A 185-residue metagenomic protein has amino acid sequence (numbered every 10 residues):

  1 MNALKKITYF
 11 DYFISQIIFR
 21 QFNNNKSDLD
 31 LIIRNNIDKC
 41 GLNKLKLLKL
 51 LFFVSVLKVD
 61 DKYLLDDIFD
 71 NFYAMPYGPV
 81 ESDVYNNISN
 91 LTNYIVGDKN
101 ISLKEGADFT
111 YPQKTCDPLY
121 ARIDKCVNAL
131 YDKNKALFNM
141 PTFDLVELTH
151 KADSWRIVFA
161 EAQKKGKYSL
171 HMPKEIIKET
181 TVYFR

Functional and structural regions predicted by a protein language model:
M1-R185: Domain-edge interaction signal
